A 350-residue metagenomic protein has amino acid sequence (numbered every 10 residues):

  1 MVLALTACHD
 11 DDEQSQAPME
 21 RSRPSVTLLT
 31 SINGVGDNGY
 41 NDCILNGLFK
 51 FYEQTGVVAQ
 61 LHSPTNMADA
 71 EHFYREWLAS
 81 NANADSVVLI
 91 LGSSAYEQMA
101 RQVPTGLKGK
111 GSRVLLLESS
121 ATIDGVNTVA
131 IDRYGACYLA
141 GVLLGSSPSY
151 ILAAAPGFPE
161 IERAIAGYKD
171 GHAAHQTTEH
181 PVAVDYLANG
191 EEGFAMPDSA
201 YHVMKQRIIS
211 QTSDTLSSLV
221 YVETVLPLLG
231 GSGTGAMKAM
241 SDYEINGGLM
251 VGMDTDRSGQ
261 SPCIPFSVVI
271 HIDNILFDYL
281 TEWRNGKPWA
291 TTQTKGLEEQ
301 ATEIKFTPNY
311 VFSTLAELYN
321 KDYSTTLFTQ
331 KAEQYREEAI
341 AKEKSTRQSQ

Functional and structural regions predicted by a protein language model:
A4-A7: C-terminal motif of bacterial Sec signal peptides marking the signal peptidase cleavage site
V26-G47, F51, Q60-M67, I161-E162: Extracytoplasmic "Venus flytrap"
L28, N83-S94, L115-L117, I151 (+2 more regions): Periplasmic-binding protein-like
L48, Y138-V184, T292-N320: An alpha-beta-alpha
T105-I131, T255-S261: Flexible loop/hinge segments that line or gate small-molecule binding clefts
V129-S149, V268-P288: Hydrophobic alpha-helical segments within soluble ligand-binding/sensing domains
E160-Y221: Extracellular/periplasmic Venus flytrap/periplasmic-binding protein
D278-Q350: Hinge/cleft segment of the Venus flytrap/periplasmic-binding protein
